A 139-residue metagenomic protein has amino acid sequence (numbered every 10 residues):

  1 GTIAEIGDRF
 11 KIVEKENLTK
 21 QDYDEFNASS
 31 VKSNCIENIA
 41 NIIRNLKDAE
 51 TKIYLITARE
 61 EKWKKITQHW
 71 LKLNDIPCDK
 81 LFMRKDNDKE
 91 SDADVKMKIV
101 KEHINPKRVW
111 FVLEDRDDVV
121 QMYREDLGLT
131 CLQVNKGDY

Functional and structural regions predicted by a protein language model:
T2-E90: Alpha-helical substrate-recognition element adjacent to the catalytic core
I36, D94-M97, D117: Structural motif corresponding to alpha-helix initiation and N-cap regions
D48, L73, E102, E125-D126: Residues at alpha-helix termini
K65, E90-D94, V120-M122: Short, solvent-exposed polar/charged micro-motifs at secondary-structure junctions
S91-I104: Short loop-to-alpha-helix "cap/lid" segments that border enzyme active sites across diverse enzyme classes
V100, P106-Y139: Acidic, Mg2+-coordinating phosphoryl-transfer loop and its flanking beta/alpha structural elements, shared across
